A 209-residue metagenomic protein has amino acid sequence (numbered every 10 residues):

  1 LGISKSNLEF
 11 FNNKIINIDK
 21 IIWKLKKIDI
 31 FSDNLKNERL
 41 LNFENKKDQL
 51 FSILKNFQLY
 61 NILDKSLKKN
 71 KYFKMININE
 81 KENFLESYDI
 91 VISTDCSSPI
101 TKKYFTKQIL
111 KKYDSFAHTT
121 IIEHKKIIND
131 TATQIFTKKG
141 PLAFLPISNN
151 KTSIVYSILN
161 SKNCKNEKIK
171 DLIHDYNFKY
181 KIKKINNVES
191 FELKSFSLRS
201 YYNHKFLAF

Functional and structural regions predicted by a protein language model:
L1-I22: N-terminal glycine-rich dinucleotide-binding loop that anchors FAD/FMN and/or NAD(P) in oxidoreductases
G2-K5, E44-K65, S161-E167, L193 (+1 more regions): Short beta-strand to alpha-helix junction loop
N13, I22-F105, L110-H118: Conserved N-terminal helical subregion
I30, F144-P146, Y201: A structural signal for short hydrophobic beta-strand segments in well-ordered beta-sheet cores
S52, N149-T152, K205: Short hydrophobic/glycine-rich mini-motifs in sensory/regulatory modules that couple input to downstream signaling
Y72-I78, N187-F196: Short gly/ser/thr-rich secondary-structure transition/capping motifs
C96-L193: Conserved FAD-binding catalytic core of PHBH/FMO-like flavoproteins
E192-A208: FAD-binding beta-loop-beta segment adjacent to the flavin cofactor pocket
